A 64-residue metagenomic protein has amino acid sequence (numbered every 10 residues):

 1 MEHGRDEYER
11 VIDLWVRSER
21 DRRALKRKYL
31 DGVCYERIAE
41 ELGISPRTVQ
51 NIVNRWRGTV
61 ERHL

Functional and structural regions predicted by a protein language model:
E2-R20: Short, Lys/Arg-enriched anionic-surface-contact patches
R17-D31: Short amphipathic alpha helix immediately N-terminal
R37-L42: Short alpha-helical "recognition helix" segments of helix-turn-helix
R47: Key DNA-contact positions within bacterial/archaeal DNA-binding proteins
V53-N54: Conserved tyrosine-mediated DNA breakage-rejoining catalytic core shared by Y-recombinases
R57-L64: Short, Lys/Arg-enriched C-terminal cap helix and immediately downstream tail that follows
